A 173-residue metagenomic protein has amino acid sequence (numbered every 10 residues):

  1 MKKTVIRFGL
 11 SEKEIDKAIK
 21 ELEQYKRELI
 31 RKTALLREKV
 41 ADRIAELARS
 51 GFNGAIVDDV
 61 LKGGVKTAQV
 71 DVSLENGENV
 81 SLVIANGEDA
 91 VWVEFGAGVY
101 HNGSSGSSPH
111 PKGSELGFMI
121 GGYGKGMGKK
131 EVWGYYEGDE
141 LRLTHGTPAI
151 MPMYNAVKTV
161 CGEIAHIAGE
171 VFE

Functional and structural regions predicted by a protein language model:
M1-A90, N102-E173: Short, Lys/Arg-rich flexible segments
E94: His/Glu-rich zincin catalytic helix
